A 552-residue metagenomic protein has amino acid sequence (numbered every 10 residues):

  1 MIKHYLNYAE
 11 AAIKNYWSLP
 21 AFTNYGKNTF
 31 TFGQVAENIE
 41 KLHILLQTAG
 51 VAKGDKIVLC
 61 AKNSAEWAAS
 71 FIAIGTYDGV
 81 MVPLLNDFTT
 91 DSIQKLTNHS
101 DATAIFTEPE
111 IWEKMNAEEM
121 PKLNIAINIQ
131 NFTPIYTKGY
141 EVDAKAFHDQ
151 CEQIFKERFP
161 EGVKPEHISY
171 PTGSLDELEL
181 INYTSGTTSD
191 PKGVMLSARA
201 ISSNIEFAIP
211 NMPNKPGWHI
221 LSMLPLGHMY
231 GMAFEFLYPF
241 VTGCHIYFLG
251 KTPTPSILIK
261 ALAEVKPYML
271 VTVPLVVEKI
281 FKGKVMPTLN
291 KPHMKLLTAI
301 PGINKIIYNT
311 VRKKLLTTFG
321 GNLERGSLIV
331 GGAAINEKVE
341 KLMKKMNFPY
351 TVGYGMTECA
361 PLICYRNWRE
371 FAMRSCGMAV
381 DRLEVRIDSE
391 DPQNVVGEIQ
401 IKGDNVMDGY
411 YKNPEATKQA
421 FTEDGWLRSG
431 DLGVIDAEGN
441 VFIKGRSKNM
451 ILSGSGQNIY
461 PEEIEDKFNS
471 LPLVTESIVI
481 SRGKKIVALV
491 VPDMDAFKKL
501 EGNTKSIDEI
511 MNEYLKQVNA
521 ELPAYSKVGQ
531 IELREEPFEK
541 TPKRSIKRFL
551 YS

Functional and structural regions predicted by a protein language model:
W17, H148-Y183, D190, P213-H219: Conserved pre-ATP/AMP-binding loop-to-beta segment of ANL
N28, I44-F88, M223: Conserved AMP-binding/adenylate-forming
T31-G33, E179-I205: Conserved AMP-binding A3 loop
F88-E119, N204-L221, T254-Y268, F319: Conserved ATP-dependent adenylate/AMP-binding module captured primarily in the ANL superfamily
S202-H219, L226-K314: Conserved AMP-binding/adenylation subdomain of ANL enzymes
Y268-V271, F281-F371, T475: Gly/Ser/Thr-rich phosphate-binding loop
Q393-N394, E398-S453: Conserved ATP-binding/catalytic segment of the ANL
I451, E476-I478, K484-V487, E513-S552: Conserved C-terminal "lid"/linker of ANL adenylate-forming enzymes
